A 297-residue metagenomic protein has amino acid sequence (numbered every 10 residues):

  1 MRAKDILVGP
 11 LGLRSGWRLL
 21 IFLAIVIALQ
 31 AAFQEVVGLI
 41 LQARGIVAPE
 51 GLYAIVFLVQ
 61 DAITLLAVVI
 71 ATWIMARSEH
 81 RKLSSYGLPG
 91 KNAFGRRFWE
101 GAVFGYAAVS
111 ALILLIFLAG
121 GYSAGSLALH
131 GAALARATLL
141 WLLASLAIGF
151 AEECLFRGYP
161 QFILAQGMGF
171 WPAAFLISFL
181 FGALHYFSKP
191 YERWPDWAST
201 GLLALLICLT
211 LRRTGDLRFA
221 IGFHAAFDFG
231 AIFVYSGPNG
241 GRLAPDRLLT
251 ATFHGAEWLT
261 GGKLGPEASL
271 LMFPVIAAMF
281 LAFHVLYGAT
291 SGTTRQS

Functional and structural regions predicted by a protein language model:
M1-L83, G87-G90, I232-S297: N-terminal, membrane-interfacial amphipathic/helix-forming hydrophobic leader that caps and precedes the first
I27-A32, V109-S110, L115, S178-F187 (+1 more regions): Aromatic-anchored segments of alpha-helical transmembrane domains
V37-V59, R81-C154, Q161-Q166: Juxtamembrane helix-loop-helix connectors linking adjacent transmembrane helices in multi-pass membrane enzymes
A62-I70, A135-L142, A198-L202, P274: Membrane-embedded alpha-helical segments of multi-pass membrane proteins, especially the transmembrane helices
V109-S110, W141, S145-L146, G169-Y186 (+1 more regions): Small-polar-interrupted transmembrane alpha-helices in polytopic inner-membrane proteins
L127, H185-W194: Membrane-interface helix caps and helix-loop-helix hairpins in membrane proteins
A151-L176, L209-D216: Membrane-interface helix/loop boundary segments of multi-pass membrane proteins
P172, D196, R218-F219, A268: Residue-level recognition of membrane-helix boundary sites in multi-pass small-molecule transporters
